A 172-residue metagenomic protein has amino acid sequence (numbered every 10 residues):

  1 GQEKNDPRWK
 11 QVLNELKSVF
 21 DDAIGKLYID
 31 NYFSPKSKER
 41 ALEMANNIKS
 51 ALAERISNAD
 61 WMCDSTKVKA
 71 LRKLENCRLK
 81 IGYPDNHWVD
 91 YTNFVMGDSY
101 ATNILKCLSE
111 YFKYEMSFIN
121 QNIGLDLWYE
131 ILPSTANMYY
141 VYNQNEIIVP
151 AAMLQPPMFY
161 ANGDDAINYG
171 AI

Functional and structural regions predicted by a protein language model:
G1-V19: Structured mid-domain segments that build the active-site/substrate or prosthetic-cofactor binding neighborhood
K17-D21, G25-I172: Intrinsically disordered, low-complexity linker/terminal regions across diverse proteins
